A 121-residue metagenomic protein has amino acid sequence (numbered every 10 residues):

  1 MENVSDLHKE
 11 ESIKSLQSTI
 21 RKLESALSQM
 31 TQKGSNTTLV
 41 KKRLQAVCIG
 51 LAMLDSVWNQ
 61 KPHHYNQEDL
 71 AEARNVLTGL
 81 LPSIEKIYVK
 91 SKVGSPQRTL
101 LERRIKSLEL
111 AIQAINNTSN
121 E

Functional and structural regions predicted by a protein language model:
M1-K14, I105-E121: Terminal, compositionally biased segments
M1-L7, S28-Q32, S56-Q67, V89: Short, charged, low-complexity loops and linkers
H8-S25, R43, D69-E85: Short amphipathic alpha-helical heptad-repeat segments
I13-K61: Acidic (E/D-rich), amphipathic helical modules within compact regulatory domains
M30-G34, V93-S95, S119: Disordered low-complexity repeat/linker domains
S35-Q45, P96-S107: Short, charged, amphipathic alpha-helical segments
A46-H64, S83-K90, S107-E121: Amphipathic alpha-helical coiled-coil segments
P62-R98, E102: Amphipathic protein-protein interaction modules
